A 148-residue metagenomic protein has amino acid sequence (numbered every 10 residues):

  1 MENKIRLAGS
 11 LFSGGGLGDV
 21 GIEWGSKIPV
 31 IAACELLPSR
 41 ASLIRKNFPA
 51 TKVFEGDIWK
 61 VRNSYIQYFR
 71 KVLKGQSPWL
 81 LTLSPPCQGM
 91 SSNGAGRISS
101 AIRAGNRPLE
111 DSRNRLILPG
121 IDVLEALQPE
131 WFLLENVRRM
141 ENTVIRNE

Functional and structural regions predicted by a protein language model:
M1-E148: Conserved active-site and SAM-binding loop architecture of S-adenosyl-L-methionine-dependent nucleic-acid
